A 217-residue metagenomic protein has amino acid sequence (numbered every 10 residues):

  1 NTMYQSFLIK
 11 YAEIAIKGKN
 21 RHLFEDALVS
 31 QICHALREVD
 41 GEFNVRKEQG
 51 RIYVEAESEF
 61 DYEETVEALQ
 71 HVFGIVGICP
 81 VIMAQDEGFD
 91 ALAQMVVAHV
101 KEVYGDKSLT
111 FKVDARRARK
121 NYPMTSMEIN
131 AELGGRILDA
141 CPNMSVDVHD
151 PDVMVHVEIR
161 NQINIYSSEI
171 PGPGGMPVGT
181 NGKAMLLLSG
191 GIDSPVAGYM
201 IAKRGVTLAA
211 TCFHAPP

Functional and structural regions predicted by a protein language model:
T2-M185, P195-P217: RNA-binding accessory domains that recognize and position tRNA/RNA substrates
G191: Conserved G/P- and acidic residue-centered "switch" motifs that form tight phosphate/ATP-binding loops in soluble
